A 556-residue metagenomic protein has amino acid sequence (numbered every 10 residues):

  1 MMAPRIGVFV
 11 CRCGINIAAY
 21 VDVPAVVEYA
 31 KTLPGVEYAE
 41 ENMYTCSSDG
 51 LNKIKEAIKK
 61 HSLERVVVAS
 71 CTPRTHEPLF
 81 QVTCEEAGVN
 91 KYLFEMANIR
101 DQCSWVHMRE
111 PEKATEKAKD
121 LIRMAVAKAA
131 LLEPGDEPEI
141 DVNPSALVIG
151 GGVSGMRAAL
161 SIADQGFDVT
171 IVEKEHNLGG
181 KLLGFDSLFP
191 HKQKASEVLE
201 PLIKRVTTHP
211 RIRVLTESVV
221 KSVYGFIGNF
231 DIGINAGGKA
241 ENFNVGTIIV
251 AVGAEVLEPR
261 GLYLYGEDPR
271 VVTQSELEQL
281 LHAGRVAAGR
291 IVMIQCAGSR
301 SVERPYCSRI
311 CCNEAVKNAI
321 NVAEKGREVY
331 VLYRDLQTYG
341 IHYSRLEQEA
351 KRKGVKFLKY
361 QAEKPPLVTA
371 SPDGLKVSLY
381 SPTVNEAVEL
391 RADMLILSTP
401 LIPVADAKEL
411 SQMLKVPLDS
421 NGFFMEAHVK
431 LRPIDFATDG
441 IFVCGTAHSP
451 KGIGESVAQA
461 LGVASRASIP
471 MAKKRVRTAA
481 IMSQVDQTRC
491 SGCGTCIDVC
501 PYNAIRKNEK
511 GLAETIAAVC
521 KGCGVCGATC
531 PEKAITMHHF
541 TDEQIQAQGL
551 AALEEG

Functional and structural regions predicted by a protein language model:
M2-I6, G152-G155, R334-D373, P450 (+3 more regions): Mid-to-C-terminal Rossmann-like scaffold of FAD/NAD(P)H-dependent oxidoreductases
M2-I6, L183-T208, I212, A236 (+4 more regions): Flanking helices and flexible, charged tails adjoining ferredoxin-like Fe-S electron-transfer domains in multi-subunit
M2-L63, V67-V68, T72-C103, P144 (+4 more regions): Beta1-alpha1 glycine-rich phosphate/pyrophosphate-binding loop at the start of Rossmann-like nucleotide-binding domains
V10-Y20, T115, K119, V148-A163 (+5 more regions): Cysteine-centered iron-sulfur cluster-binding motifs in ferredoxin-type domains/subunits of redox enzymes
D49, K59-H61, S104-R109, A114-I122 (+8 more regions): Rossmann-like dinucleotide/flavin-binding elements
C71-R74, A163-N177, R211-T216, G225-D231 (+6 more regions): Iron-sulfur cluster-binding cysteine motifs and their immediate structural context in ferredoxin-like electron-transfer
E133-I149, V153-S154, L183-K194, F226-E241 (+5 more regions): Ferredoxin-like iron-sulfur electron-transfer modules
Q193, L199-E255, I320-D406, K507-N508: A Rossmann-like FAD-binding core segment of flavoenzymes
